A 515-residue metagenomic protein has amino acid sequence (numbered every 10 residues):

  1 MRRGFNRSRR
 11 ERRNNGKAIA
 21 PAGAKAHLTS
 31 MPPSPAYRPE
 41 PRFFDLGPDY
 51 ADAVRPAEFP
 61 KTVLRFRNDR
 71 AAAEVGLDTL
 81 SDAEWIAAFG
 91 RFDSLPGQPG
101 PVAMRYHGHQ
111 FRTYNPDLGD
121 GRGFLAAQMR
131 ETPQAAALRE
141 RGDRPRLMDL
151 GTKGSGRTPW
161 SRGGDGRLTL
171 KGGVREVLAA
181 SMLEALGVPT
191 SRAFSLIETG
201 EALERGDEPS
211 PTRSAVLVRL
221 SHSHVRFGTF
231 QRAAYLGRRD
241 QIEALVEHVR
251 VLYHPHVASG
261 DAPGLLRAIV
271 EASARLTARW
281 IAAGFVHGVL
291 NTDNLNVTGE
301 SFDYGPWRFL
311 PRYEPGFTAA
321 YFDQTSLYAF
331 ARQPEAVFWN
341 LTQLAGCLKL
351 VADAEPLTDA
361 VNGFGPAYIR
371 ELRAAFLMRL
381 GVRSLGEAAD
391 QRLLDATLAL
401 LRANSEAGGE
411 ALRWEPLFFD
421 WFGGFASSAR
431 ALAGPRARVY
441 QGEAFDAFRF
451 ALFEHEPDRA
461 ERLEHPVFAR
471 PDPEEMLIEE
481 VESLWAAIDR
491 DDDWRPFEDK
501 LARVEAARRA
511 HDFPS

Functional and structural regions predicted by a protein language model:
S8-R13, K25: Short, low-complexity, charge-dense intrinsically disordered segments
S30-R105, T132-R144, T325-S515: Regulatory N- and C-terminal appendages and interdomain linkers associated with kinase/kinase-like NTP transferase
P41-G47, M148-P159, V246, R250 (+2 more regions): Active-site-adjacent bridging/hinge elements
K61-L64, R70-L80, F89-A258, T298-E300 (+4 more regions): Conserved ATP-binding subdomain of kinase catalytic cores across diverse folds
G173, A202-H287, T298-A388: ATP-dependent phospho-/nucleotidyl transfer catalytic cores
L290-L295: Hydrophobic residue at the +6 position relative to the catalytic HRD Asp in the kinase catalytic loop
